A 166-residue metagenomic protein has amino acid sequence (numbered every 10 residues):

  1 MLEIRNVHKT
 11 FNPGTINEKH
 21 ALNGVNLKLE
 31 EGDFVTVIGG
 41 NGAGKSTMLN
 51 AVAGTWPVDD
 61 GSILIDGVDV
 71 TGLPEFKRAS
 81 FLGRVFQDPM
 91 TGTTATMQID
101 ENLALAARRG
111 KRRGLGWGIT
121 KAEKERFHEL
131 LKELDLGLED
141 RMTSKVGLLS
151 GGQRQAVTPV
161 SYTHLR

Functional and structural regions predicted by a protein language model:
M1-I4, T10-G24, T36, P74: A short, flexible loop at the N-terminus of ABC-type nucleotide-binding domains that lies
T15, K19, P57, D69-G83 (+2 more regions): ABC ATPase NBD coupling module
I38-G40: The feature captures the beta-strand-to-loop junction immediately N-terminal to the Walker
A53: Helix-to-loop junction immediately C-terminal to a conserved catalytic motif
G61-D69: Conserved ABC transporter NBD signature motif
D88, T96-R112: Q-loop/switch helix immediately C-terminal to the Walker
L130-L148: Conserved ABC nucleotide-binding domain
T163-H164: Conserved small/polar residues in nucleotide/adenosyl-binding loops
